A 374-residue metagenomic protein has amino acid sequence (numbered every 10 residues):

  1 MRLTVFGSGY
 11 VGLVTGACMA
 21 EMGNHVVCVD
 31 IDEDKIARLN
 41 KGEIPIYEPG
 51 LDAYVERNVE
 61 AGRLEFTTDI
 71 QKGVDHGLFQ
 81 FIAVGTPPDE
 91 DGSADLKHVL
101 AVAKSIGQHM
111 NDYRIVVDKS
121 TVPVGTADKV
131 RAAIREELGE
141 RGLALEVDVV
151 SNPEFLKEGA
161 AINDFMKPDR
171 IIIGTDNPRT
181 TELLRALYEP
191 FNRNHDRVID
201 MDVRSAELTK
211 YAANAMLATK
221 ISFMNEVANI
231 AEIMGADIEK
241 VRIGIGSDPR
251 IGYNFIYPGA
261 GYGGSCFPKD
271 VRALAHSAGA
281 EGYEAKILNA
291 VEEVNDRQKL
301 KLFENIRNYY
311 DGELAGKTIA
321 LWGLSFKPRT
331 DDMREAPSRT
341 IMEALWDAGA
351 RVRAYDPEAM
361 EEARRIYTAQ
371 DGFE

Functional and structural regions predicted by a protein language model:
M1-E374: Structural/interface elements that position substrates and couple domains in central-metabolism enzymes
